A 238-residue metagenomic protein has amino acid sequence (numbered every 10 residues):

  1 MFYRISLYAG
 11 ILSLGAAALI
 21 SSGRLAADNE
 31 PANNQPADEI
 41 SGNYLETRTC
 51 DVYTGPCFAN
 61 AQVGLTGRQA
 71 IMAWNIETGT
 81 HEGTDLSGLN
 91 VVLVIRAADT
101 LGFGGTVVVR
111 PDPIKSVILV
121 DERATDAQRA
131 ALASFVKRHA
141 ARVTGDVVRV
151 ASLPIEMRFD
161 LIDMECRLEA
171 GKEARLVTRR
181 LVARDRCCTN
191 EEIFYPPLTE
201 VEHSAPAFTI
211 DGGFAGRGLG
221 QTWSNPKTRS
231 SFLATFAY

Functional and structural regions predicted by a protein language model:
M1-L12: Bacterial N-terminal signal peptides that target proteins for export
L19-P31: Signal peptide processing junction and immediate N-terminal pro/mature segment of secreted/exported proteins
N34-G105, V109-V117: N-terminal Sec/ER secretory leader and immediately downstream segment of secreted/extracellular precursors
Y44, D51, D160, L181-V182: Processing junctions and N-termini across compartments
T49-D51, P56-F58, E165-R167, R186-T189: Sequence contexts marking disulfide-bonded cysteines in secreted/extracellular proteins
E77-D85, T100-G102, R123-L132, E165 (+1 more regions): Short, surface-exposed beta-strand/loop "edge" segments at domain boundaries and coil↔beta transitions
A98-D163: Extracellular-facing segments of soluble proteins and assemblies that are Gly/Ser/Thr-biased and enriched in aromatics
L176, L181-Y238: Extended, charged low-complexity segments that frequently continue into or abut oligomerization scaffolds
